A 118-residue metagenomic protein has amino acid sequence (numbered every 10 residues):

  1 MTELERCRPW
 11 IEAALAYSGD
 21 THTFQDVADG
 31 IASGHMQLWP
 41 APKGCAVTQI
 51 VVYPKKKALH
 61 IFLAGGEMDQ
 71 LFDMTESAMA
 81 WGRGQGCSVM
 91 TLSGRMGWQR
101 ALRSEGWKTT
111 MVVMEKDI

Functional and structural regions predicted by a protein language model:
M1-H22: Short amphipathic alpha-helix that is part of the acyltransferase structural core
L15-M36: Active-site rim helix/loop that mediates acceptor-substrate recognition in acyltransferases
A32-D69: Conserved donor-binding loop and adjoining core beta-sheet/short helix segment in diverse acyl/aminoacyl transferases
M36, S104-W107: Short glycine-aromatic motifs
P40-G44, G84-C87, K108-T110: Short glycine/proline-enriched coil/turn segments at helix->beta-strand junctions
K56-E105: Acyl-donor binding region in acyl/amide transferases
S93, K108-I118: Conserved catalytic-core motifs of GNAT/GCN5-like acyltransferases
